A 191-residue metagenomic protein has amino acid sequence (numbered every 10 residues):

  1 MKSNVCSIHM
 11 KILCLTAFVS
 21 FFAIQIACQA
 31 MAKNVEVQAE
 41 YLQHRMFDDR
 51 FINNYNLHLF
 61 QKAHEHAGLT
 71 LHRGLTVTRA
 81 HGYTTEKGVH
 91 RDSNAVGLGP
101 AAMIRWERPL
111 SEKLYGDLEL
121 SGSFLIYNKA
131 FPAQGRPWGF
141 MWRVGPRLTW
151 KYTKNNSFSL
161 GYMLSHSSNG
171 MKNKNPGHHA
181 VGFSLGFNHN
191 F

Functional and structural regions predicted by a protein language model:
M1-K33: Cleavable N-terminal export/targeting peptides
I26-V77, S184-F191: Short glycine/proline- and aromatic-enriched beta-strand/turn motifs that initiate or cap beta-hairpins
M31-V35, E65-R73, N94, E112-L118 (+2 more regions): Outer-envelope beta-barrel architecture signal
K33, D49-Y55, D92-P100, R136-W142 (+1 more regions): Residues that define the transmembrane beta-barrel architecture of outer-membrane proteins
N34, R147-F191: Predominantly the C-terminal beta-signal and adjacent terminal strand-loop region of outer-membrane beta-barrel
H44-I52, L110, F131-P137, M171-G177: Solvent-exposed loop/turn segments connecting transmembrane beta-strands in outer-membrane beta-barrel proteins
Y55-A63, L75-V77, P100-R108, L120-F124 (+3 more regions): Residues on the lipid-exposed face of transmembrane beta-strands in outer-membrane beta-barrel proteins
T76-N94, K129-Q134, K172-N175: Flexible, solvent-exposed loop segments that connect beta-strands
